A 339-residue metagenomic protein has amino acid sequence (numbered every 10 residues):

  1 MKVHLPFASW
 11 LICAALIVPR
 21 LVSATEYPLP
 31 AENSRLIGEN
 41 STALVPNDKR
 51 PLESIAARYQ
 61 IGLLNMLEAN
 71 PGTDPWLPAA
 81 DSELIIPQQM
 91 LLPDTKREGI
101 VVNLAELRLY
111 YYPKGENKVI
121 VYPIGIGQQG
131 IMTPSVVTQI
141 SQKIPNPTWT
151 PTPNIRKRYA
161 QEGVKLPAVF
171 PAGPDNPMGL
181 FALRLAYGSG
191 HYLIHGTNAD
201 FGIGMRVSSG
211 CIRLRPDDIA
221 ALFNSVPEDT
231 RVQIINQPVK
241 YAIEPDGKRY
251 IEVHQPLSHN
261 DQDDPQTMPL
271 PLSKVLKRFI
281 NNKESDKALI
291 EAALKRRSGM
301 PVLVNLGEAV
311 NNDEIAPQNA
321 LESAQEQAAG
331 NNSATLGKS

Functional and structural regions predicted by a protein language model:
M1-W10: Bacterial N-terminal signal peptides that target proteins for export
P19-L21: N-terminal signal peptide c-region/cleavage motif recognized by signal peptidases
T25-G38, L63-I100: Extracellular LysM carbohydrate-binding repeats and other cell-envelope/extracellular binding modules
E26-Q60: Primarily a LysM-type cell-wall glycan-binding module
E39-S41, I61, T73, A79-E83 (+9 more regions): Extracytoplasmic
N47-L77, K118: LysM (lysin motif) carbohydrate-binding repeats in extracellular/periplasmic proteins that recognize
M90-N198, N224, V253-K338: Gly/Pro-biased beta-strand-loop elements
F223-Q266: N-terminal targeting pre-sequences for secretion and organelle import
